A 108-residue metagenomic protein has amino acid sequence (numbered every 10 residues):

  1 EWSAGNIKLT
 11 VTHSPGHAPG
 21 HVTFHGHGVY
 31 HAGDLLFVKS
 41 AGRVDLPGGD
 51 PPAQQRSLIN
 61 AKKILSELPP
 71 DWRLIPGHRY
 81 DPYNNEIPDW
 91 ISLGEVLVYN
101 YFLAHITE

Functional and structural regions predicted by a protein language model:
W2-A4: Short acidic-hydrophobic surface loop/beta-edge motif
K8, H13, A18-T107: Metallo-beta-lactamase
